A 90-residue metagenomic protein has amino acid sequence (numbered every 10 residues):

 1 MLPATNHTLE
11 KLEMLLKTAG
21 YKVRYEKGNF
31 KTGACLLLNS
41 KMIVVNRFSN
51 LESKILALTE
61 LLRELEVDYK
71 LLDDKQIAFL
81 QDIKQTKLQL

Functional and structural regions predicted by a protein language model:
M1-K31: Auxiliary, metal-adjacent structural segments of Zn-dependent hydrolase domains
P3, Q89-L90: Short hydrophobic/aromatic patches at helix-to-coil boundaries
K27-E52: Active-site scaffold of zinc-dependent metalloenzymes
K41, L56, L80-I83: An N-terminal structural lobe/cap that precedes and organizes the functional/catalytic core across diverse proteins
E52-S53, E66: Short active-site-adjacent helix-start/loop capping segments
S53-L61: Short alpha-helical catalytic segment bearing the HExxH-like zincin motif of zinc-dependent metalloproteases
L61-L88: C-terminal structural segments of small proteins and small subunits
